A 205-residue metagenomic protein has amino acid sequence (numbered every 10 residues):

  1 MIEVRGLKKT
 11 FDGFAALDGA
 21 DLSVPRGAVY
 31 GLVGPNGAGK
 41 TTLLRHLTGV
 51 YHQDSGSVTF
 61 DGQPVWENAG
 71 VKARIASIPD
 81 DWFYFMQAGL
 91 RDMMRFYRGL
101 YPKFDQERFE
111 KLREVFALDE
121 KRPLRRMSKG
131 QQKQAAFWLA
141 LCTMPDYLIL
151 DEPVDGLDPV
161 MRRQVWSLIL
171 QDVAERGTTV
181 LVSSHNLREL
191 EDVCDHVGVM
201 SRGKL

Functional and structural regions predicted by a protein language model:
I2, K9-S201, L205: ABC transporter nucleotide-binding domains
